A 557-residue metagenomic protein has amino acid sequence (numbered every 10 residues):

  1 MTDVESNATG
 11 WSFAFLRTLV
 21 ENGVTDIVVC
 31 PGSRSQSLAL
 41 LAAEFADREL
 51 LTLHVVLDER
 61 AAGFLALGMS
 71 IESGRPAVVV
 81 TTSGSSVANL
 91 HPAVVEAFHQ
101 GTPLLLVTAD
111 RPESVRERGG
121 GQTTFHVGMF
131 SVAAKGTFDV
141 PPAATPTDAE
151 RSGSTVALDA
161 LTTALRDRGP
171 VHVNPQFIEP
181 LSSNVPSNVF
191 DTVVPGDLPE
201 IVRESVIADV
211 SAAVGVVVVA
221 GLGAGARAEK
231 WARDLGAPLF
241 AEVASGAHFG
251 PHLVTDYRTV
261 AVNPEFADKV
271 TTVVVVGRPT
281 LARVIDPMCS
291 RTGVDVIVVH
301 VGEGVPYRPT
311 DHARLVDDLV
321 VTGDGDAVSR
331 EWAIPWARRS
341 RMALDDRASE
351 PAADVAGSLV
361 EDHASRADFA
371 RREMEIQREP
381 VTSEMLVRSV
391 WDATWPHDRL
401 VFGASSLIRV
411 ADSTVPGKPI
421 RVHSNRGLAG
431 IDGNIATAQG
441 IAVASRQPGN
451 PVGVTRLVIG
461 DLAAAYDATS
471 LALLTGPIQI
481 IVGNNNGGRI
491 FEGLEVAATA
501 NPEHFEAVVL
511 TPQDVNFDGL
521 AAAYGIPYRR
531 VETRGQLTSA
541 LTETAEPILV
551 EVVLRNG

Functional and structural regions predicted by a protein language model:
M1-S6, D286-S406, N516-G519, A523-I526 (+1 more regions): Phosphate/pyrophosphate-binding active-site segments
T2, S6, V156-A213, D326 (+1 more regions): Conformationally flexible catalytic loops at phosphate/diphosphate-handling active centers
S12-F15, V20, S33-L38, P351-V452 (+1 more regions): Active-site diphosphate/adenylate-binding microenvironment
T25-V29, L51-H54, E72-R111, V270-G277 (+2 more regions): A short, small-residue-rich loop immediately preceding and capping a beta-strand
D26, E72-T81, E96-T102, T108 (+3 more regions): Structural signature of the thiamine diphosphate
E44, E96-A97, P103, V107 (+2 more regions): Thiamine diphosphate
L67, I71, V79-T82, A88-N89 (+6 more regions): Glycine-rich, anion-gripping cofactor-binding loops and their flanking helix/strand elements in enzyme active sites
T108-T155, A241-D362, E495: Glycine-rich, acidic loop regions that bind phosphate or pyrophosphate groups
